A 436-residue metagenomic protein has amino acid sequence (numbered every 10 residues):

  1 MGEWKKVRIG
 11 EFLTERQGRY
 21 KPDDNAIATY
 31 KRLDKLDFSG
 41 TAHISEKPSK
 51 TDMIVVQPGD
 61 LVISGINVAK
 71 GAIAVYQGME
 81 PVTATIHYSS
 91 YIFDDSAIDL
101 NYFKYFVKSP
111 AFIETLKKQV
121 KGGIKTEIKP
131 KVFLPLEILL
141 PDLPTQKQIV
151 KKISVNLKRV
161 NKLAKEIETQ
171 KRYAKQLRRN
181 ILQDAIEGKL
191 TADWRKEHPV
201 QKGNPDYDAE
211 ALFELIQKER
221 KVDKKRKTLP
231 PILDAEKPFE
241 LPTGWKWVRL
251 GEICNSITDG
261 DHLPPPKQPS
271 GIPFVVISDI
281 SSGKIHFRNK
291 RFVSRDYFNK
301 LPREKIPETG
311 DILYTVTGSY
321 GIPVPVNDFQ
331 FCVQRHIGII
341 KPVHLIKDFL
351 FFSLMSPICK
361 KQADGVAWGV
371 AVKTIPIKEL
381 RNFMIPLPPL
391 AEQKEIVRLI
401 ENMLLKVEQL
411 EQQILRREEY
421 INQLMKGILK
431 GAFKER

Functional and structural regions predicted by a protein language model:
M1-E3, E11, T169-Q170, I181-T243 (+2 more regions): Accessory (non-catalytic) regions of SAM-dependent nucleic-acid methyltransferases and partner specificity/recognition
M1-E3, L140-V200, Q362, N382-R436: Amphipathic alpha-helical coiled-coil/heptad-repeat segments
M1-Y20, P135, L139, L143-K147 (+5 more regions): Non-catalytic DNA-recognition/assembly elements of restriction-modification systems
G2, I66, V82-S89, K121-P144 (+4 more regions): A short glycine-rich beta-alpha junction/loop motif
G2-I44, S49-D52, G65, K70 (+5 more regions): Low-complexity, Lys/Gly-biased intrinsically disordered segments
P22-A42, L61-S64, V68-I86, N101-Y105 (+6 more regions): Short, ligand-facing micro-motifs at secondary-structure edges
K50, V56, I306-E308: Short, well-ordered loop/turn sites that connect or cap secondary structure elements
